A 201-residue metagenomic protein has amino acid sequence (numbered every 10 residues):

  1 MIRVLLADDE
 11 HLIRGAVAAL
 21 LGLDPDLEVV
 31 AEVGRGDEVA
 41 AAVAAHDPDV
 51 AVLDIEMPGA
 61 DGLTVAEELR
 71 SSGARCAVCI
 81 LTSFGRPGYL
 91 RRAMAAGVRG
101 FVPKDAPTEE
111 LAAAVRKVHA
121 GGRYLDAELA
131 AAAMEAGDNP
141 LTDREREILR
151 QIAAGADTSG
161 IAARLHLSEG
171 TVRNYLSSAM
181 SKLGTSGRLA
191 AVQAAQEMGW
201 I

Functional and structural regions predicted by a protein language model:
I13, P58: The feature encodes the CheY-like receiver
E32-V50: Acidic, metal-coordinating helix/loop segments flanking the phosphotransfer/catalytic sites of two-component signaling
R35-E38, G59-T64: Acidic catalytic/metal-coordinating carboxylates
A41, L63-R75: Short amphipathic alpha-helix used as the core "switch/output" element in two-component signaling
D49, I55-E56: The short loop immediately C-terminal to the conserved phospho-acceptor aspartate in CheY-like receiver
D54, T82: Active-site residues of response regulator receiver
G88-L149, W200: Short, flexible helix-to-coil linker/hinge segments that flank and couple to helix-turn-helix
G155-A190: Recognition helix of helix-turn-helix DNA-binding domains
